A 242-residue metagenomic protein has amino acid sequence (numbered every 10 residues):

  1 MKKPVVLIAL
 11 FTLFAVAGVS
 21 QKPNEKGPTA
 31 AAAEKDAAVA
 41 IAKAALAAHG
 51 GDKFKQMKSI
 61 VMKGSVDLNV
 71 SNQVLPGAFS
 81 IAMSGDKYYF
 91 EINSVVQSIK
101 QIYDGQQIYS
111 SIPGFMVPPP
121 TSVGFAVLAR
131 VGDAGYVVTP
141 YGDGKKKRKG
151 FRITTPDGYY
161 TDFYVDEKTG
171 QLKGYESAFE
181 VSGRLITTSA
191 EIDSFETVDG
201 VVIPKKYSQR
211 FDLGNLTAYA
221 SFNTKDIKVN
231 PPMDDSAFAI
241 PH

Functional and structural regions predicted by a protein language model:
M1-P4, Q21: Positively charged n-region of N-terminal signal peptides that target proteins for export
I8-A15: Bacterial N-terminal signal peptides
V19-T29: Cleaved targeting-peptide boundary
S20, K147-I240: Gly/Pro-enriched, hydrophobic low-complexity segments that function as extracytoplasmic propeptides/linkers
G27, A38-I112, V137, G142-D143: N-terminal mature ectodomain segment of secretory-pathway/periplasmic proteins
V95-I99, M116-V117, E180-V181, F211: Short, surface-exposed beta-strand-loop junctions and turns on beta-sheet-rich folds
D104-D133: Acidic/charged, solvent-exposed loop-and-adjacent secondary-structure segments enriched in E/D, K/R, S/T, and G/P
A129-P140, R184-A190: A short, amphipathic edge element
